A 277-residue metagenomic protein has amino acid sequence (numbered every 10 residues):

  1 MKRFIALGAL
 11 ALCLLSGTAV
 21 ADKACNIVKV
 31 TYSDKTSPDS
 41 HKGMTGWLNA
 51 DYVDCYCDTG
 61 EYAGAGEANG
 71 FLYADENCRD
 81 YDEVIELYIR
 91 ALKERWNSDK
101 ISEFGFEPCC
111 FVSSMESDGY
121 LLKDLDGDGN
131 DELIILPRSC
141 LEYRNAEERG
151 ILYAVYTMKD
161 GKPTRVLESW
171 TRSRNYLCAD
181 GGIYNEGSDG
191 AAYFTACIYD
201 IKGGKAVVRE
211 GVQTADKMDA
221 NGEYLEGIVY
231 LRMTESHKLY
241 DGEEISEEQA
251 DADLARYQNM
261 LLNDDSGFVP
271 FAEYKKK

Functional and structural regions predicted by a protein language model:
K2-A21: Sec-dependent N-terminal signal peptides of Gram-positive bacterial secreted proteins and lipoproteins
D22-A50: SH3/SH3-like beta-barrel superfamily modules
S37-P38, C110-S113, L141-E148, G187-G190: Short consensus segments that form the blades of beta-propeller domains, in both extracellular/periplasmic
S40-W47, D51-R90, R95, G181-G182 (+1 more regions): Acidic, small-residue rich beta-repeat scaffolds with periodic aromatic anchors
G64-S114, D160-R174: Blade-edge motifs of beta-propeller repeat domains
E116-L125, R172-I183: Beta-propeller blade termini
L125-R138, D180-N185: Acidic/hydrophobic-patterned starts of short beta strands in beta-sheet-rich repeat architectures
A146-V166, Y199-I201: Beta-propeller blade repeat segments, especially FG-GAP/WD-type strand-to-loop junctions in 6- to 7-bladed propeller
